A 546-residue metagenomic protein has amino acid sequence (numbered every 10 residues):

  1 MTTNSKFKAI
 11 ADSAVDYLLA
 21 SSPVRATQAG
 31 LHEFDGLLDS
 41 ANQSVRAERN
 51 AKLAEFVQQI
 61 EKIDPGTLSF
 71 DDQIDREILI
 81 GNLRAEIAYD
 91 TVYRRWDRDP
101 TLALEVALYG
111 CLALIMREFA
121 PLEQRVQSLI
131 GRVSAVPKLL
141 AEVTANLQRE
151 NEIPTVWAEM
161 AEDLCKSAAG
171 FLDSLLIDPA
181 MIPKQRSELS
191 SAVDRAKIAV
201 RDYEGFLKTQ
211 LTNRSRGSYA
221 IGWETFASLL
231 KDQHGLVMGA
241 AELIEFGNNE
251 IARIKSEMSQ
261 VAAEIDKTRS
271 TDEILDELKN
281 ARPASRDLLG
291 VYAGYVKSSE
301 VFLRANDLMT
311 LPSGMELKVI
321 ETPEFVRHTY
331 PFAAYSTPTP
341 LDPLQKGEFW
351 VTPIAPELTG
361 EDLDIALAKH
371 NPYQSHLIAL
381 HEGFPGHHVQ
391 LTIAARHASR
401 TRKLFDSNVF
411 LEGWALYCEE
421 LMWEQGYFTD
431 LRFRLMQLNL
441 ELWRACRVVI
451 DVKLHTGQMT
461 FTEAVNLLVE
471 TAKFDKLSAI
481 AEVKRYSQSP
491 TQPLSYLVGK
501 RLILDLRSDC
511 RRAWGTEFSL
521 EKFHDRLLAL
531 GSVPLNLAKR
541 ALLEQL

Functional and structural regions predicted by a protein language model:
M1-L546: N-terminal maturation segment of proteins
